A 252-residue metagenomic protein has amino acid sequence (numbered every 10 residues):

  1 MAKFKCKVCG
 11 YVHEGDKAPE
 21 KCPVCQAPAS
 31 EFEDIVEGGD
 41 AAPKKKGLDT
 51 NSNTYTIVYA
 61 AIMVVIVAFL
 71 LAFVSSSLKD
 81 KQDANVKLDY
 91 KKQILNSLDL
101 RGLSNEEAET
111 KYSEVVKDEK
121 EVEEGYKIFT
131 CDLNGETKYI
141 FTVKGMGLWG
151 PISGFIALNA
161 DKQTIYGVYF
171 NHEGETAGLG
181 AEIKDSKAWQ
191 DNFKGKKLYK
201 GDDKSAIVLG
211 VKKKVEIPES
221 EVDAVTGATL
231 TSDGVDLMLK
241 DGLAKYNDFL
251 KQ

Functional and structural regions predicted by a protein language model:
A2, E14: Catalytic cores of transferase enzymes with a strong primary signal for eukaryotic protein kinases
K3, P19: Residues immediately within or flanking Cys/His clusters that coordinate Zn2+ in small zinc-binding modules
K7, P23: Cys/His/Pro-rich metal-binding microdomains
G10, Q26: Cys/His-coordinated zinc-binding microdomains
G15-D16, A29-D34: Short, non-ligating residues that shape and space the ligands of small metal-coordination modules and catalytic
A18, P28, E175: A generic "binding-loop/recognition-motif" signal
D34-K45: Intrinsically disordered, low-complexity Ser/Thr-rich linker and spacer segments in cell-wall-related proteins
P43-Q252: Flexible, solvent-exposed loop/hinge segments and secondary-structure transition points
